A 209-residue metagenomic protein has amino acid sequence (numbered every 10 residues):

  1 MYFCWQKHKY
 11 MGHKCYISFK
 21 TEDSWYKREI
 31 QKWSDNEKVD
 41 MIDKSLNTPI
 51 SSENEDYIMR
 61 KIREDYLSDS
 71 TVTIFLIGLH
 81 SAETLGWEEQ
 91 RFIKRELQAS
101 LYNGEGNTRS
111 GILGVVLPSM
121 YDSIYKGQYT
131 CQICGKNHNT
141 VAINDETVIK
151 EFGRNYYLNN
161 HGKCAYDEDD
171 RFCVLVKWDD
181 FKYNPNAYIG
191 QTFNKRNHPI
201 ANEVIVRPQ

Functional and structural regions predicted by a protein language model:
M1-V72, K177-Q209: Conserved N-terminal substructure of TIR/SEFIR domains
Y2-Y10, D122-Q209: C-terminal interaction surface of TIR/SEFIR-family domains
E22-W25, P49, H80-T84, M120-D122: Short acidic, S/G/P-rich loop/turn micro-motifs used as interaction or catalytic elements
K27-E29, L85-E89, S123-G127: A short acidic (Asp/Glu
K44-N47, T73-H80, L117-P118: Short loop/turn segments at strand-loop or loop-helix junctions that form parts of catalytic or ligand-binding pockets
H80, N107-S123: Short beta-alpha junction loops
H80-N103: Conserved TIR/SEFIR loop-to-helix hotspot centered on a Trp-containing motif with a nearby acidic residue
